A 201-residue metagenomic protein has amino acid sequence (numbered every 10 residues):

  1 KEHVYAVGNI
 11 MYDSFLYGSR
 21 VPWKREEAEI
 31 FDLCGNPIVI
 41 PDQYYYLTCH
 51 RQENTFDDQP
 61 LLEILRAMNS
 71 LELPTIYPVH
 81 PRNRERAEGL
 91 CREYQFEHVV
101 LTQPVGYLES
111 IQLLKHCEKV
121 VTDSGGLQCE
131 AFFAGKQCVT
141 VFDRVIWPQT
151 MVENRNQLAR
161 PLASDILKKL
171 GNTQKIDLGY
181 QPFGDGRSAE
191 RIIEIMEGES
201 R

Functional and structural regions predicted by a protein language model:
K1-L73, Y77, R82-R201: Nucleotide-activated sugar donor-binding and catalytic core shared by glycosyltransferases and related lipid-linked
